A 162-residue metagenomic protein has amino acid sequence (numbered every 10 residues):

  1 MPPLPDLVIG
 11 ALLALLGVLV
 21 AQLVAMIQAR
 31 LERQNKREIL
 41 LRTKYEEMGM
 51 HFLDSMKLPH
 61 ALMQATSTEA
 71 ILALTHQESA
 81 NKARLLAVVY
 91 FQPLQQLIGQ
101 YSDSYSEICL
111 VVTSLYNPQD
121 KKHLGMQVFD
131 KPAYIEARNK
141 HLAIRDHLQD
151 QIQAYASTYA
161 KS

Functional and structural regions predicted by a protein language model:
M1-E32: Membrane-embedded hydrophobic alpha-helical segments
L23-S162: Conserved non-transmembrane functional hotspots
